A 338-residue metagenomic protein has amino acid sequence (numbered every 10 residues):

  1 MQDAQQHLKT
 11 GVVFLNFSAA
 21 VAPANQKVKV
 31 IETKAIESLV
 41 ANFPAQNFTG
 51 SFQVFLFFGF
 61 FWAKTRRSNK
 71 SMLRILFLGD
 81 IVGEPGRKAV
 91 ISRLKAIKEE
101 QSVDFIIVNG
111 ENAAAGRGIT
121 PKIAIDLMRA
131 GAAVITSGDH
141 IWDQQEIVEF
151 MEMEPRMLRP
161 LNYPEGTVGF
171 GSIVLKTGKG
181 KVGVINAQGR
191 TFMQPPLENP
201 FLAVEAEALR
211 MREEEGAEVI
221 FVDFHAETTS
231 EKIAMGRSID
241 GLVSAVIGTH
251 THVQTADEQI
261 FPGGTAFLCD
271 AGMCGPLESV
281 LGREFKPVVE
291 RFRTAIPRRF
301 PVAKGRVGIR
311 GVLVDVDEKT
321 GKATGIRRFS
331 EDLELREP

Functional and structural regions predicted by a protein language model:
M1-L8: N-terminal helix-forming leader/targeting segments
A4, Q26-L39: Short alpha-helix boundary/capping segments
Q6, A45, V54-F58: N-terminal start and proteolytic maturation junction detector
V13-N16, F52-F61: Hydrophobic alpha-helical signal peptides and transmembrane signal-/tail-anchor segments that drive secretory-pathway
F17-A24, A63: Residue-level detector of structural "landmarks"
E37-A41, A45-T49, A63-R66: Cationic, amphipathic, low-complexity segments that mediate targeting or membrane/lipid association
N69-P338: Acidic, metal/ion-coordinating pockets
